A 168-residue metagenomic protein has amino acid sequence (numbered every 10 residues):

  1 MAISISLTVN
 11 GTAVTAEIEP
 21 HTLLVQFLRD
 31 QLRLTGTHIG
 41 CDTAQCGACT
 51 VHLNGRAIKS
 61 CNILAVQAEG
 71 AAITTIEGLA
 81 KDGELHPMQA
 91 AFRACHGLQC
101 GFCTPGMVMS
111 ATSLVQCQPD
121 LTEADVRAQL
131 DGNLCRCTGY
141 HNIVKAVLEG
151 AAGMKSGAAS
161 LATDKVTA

Functional and structural regions predicted by a protein language model:
M1-A168: Signature of N-terminal electron-transfer/Fe-S-associated modules in redox systems
